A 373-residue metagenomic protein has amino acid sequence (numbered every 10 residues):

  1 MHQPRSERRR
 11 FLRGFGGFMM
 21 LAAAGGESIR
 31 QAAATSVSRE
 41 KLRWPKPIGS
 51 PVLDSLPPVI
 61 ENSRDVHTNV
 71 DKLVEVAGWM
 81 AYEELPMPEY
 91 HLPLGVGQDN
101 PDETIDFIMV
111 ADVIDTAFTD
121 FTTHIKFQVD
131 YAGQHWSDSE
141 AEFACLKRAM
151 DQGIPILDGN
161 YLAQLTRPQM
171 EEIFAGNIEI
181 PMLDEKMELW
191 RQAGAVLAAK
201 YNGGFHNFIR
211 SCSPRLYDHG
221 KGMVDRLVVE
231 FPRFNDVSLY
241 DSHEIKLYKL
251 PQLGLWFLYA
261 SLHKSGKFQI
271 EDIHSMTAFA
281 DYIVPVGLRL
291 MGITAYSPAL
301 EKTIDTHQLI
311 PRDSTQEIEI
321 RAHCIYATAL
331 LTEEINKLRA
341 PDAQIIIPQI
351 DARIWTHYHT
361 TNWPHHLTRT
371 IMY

Functional and structural regions predicted by a protein language model:
M1, A32, Y240, I273: Generic anion/oxyanion-binding catalytic loop in active/binding sites
H2-M19: N-terminal secretory signal peptides and thylakoid transit peptides that target proteins across membranes
P4, E103, E244-L247, T277 (+1 more regions): Aromatic-acidic/polar surface patches that form glycan- and anion
P4-R5, G25-E40: C-terminal segment of N-terminal export signals and the immediately downstream linker at the start of the mature
L21-A23: Short, glycine/alanine-rich hydrophobic alpha-helices that insert into or span membranes
S36-Y248, A295, K302, Y358-Y373: Phosphate/adenylate-binding glycine loop and adjacent helical scaffold
P251-L255: Amphipathic alpha-helical elements of HEAT/ARM-like alpha-solenoid repeat scaffolds that form extended
W256-M372: Accessory, usually C-terminal, subdomains that scaffold auxiliary metal cofactors
